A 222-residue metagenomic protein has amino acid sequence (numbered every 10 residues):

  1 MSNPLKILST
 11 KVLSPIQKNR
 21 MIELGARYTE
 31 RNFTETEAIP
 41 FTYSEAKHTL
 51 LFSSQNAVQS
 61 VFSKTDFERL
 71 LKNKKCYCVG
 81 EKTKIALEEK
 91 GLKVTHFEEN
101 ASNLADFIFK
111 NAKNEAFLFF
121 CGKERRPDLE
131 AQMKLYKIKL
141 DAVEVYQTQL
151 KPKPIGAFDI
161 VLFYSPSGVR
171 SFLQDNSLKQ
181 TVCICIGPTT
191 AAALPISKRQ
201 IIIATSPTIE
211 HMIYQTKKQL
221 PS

Functional and structural regions predicted by a protein language model:
M1-S222: Signature of uroporphyrinogen-III synthase
